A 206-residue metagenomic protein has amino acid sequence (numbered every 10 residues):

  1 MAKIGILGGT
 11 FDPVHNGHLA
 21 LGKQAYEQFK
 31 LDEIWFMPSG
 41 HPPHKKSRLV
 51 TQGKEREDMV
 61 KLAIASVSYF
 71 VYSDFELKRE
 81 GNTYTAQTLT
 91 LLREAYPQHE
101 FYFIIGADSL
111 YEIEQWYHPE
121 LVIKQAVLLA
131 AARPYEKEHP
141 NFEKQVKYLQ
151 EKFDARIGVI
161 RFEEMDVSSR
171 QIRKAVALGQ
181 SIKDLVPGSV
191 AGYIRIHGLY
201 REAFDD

Functional and structural regions predicted by a protein language model:
M1-D206: Nucleotidyltransferase catalytic core that binds NTPs
